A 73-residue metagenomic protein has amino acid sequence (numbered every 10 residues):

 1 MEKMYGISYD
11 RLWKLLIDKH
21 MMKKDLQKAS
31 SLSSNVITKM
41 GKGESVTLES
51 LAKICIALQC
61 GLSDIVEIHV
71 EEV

Functional and structural regions predicted by a protein language model:
M1-M22: A short, Lys/Arg-rich alpha-helix, primarily the initiator
L16, Q27, C55: The alpha-helix within a helix-turn-helix
H20-T38: Short alpha-helical DNA-recognition segment
M40-G41, H69: DNA major-groove recognition helix of helix-turn-helix
G43-I56: Short, basic-rich loop-to-helix N-cap that marks the start of a DNA-contacting helix
Q59-V73: Short C-terminal boundary/hinge segments that cap the last helix of small helical domains
